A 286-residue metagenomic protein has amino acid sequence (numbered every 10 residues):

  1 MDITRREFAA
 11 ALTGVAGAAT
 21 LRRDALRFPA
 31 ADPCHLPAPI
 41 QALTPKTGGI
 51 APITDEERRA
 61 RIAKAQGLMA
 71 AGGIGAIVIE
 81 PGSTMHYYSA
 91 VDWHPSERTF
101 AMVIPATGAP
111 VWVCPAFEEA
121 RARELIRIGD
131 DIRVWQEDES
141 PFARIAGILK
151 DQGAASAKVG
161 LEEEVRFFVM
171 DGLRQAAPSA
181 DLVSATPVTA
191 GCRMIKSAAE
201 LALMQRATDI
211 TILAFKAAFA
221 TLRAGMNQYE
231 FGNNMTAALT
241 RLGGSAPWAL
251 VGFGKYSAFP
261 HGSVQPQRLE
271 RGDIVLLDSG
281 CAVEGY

Functional and structural regions predicted by a protein language model:
D2-I210: A composition/biophysics-driven feature that prefers long, compositionally simple stretches
I74, K150, P178, R206-K216 (+2 more regions): Generic secondary-structure signature for well-ordered alpha-helical cores
E80, S184-T186, F215-F219, P247-G252: Short beta-strands and strand-loop turn motifs
M85-S96, T186-G191, I195-A198, M226-Y286: Short catalytic-site patches enriched in acidic/histidine residues that coordinate or position cofactors/metals
I128-P141, F168-M170, I212-A218, M235-A246 (+2 more regions): A short, terminal or domain-edge coil/loop segment
